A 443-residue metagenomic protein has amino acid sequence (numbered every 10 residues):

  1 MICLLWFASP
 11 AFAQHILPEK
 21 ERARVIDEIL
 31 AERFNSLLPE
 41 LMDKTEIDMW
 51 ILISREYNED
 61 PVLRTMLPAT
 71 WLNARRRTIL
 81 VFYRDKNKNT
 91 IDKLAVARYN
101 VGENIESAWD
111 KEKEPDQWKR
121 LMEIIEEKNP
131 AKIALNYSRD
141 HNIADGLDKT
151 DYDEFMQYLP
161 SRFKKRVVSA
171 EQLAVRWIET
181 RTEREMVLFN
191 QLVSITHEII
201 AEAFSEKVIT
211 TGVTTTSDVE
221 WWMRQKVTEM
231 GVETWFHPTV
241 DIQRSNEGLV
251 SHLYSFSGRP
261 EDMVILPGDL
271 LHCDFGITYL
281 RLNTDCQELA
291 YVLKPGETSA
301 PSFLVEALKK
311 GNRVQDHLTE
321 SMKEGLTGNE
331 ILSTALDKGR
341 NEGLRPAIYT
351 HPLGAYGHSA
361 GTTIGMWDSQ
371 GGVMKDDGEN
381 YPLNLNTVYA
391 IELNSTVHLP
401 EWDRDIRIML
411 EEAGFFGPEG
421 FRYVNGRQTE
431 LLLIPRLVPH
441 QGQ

Functional and structural regions predicted by a protein language model:
L4: Conserved, function-critical positions that sit in or immediately flank catalytic and ligand-binding motifs
Q14-Q443: Active-site neighborhoods and metal-handling regions in enzymes and metal-associated proteins
